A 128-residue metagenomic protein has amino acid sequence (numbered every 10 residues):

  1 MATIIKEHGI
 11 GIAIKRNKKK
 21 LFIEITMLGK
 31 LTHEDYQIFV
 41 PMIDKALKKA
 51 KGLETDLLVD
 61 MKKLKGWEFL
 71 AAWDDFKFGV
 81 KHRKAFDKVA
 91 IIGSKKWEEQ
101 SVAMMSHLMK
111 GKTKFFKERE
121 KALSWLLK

Functional and structural regions predicted by a protein language model:
A2-K128: Amphipathic, Lys/Arg-enriched alpha-helical "gate/interface" segment within cytosolic domains that mediates
